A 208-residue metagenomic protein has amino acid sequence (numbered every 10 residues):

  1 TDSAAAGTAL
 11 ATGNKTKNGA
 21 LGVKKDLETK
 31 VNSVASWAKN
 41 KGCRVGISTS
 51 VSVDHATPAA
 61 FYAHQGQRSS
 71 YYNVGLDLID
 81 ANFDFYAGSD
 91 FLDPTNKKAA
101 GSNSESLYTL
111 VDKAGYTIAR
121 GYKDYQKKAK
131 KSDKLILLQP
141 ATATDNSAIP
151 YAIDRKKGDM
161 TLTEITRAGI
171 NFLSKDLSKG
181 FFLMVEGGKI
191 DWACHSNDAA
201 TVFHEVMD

Functional and structural regions predicted by a protein language model:
T1-A129, D133-K134: N-terminal catalytic scaffold of extracellular/periplasmic and nuclease hydrolases that process anionic headgroups
A4, N32, Y72, D159-T163 (+2 more regions): Conserved structured core elements
N32-W37, G169-F172, C194-N197: Short secondary-structure boundary segments
A56-Y62, T142-K156, L177-D208: Active-site His/acidic residue clusters
V111, A119-G121, Y125-Q139, I165-G188: Active-site regions of oxyanion-processing enzymes, predominantly non-cytosolic
I136-L138, T142-I170: Soluble metallo-hydrolase cores and metallopeptidase-like ectodomains found primarily in the secretory/periplasmic
